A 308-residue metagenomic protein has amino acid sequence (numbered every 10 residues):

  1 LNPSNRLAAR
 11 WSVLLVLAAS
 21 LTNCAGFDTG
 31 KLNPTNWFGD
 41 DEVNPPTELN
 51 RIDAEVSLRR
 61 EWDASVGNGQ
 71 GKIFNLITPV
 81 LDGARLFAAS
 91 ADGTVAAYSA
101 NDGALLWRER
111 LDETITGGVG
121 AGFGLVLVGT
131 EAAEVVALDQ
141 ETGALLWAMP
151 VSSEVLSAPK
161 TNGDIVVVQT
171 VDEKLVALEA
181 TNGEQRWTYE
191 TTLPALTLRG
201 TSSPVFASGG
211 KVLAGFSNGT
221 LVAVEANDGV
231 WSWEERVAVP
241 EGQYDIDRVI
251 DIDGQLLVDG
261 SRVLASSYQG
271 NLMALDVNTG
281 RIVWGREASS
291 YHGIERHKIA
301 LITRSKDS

Functional and structural regions predicted by a protein language model:
L1-S12: Bacterial N-terminal signal peptides that target proteins for export
S20-N23: C-terminal motif of bacterial Sec signal peptides marking the signal peptidase cleavage site
D28-L32, E55-T78, W107-G122, L145-N162 (+3 more regions): Extracytoplasmic beta-rich repeat domains
T35-D63: Blade/loop signatures of beta-propeller domains
S90, T130-E131, T170-V171, F216-S217 (+2 more regions): Structural signature of WD-repeat beta-propellers
S99-D102, D139-T142, E179-N182, A226-D228 (+1 more regions): Short loop/turn segments that connect beta-strands within beta-propeller blades
